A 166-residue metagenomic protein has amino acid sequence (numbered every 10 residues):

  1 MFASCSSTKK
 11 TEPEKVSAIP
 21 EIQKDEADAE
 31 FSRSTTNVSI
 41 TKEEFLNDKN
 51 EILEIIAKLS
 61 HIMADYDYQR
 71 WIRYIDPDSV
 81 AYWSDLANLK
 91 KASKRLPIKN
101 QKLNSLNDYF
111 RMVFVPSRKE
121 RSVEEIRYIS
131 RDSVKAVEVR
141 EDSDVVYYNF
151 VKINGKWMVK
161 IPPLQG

Functional and structural regions predicted by a protein language model:
F2-S4: C-terminal motif of bacterial Sec signal peptides marking the signal peptidase cleavage site
S7: Short, conserved catalytic or interaction motifs in soluble domains
K10-D65: Short, low-complexity N-terminal intrinsically disordered segments enriched in polar/charged residues
E26-F31, L46, E51, I62 (+6 more regions): Mature, folded catalytic cores of secreted/periplasmic enzymes
S34-S39, L53-E54, K58, Y68-I129: Short solvent-exposed beta->alpha transition segments
A64, D76, N149-V151: Intrinsically disordered, low-complexity regions enriched in Ser/Pro/Gly/Gln/His and often acidic
Y66-Y68, G155-K156: Loop/turn elements at helix/coil->beta-strand transitions in domains of secreted/extracellular proteins
F110-G166: Exposed beta-sheet edge and beta->alpha loop/turn motif
